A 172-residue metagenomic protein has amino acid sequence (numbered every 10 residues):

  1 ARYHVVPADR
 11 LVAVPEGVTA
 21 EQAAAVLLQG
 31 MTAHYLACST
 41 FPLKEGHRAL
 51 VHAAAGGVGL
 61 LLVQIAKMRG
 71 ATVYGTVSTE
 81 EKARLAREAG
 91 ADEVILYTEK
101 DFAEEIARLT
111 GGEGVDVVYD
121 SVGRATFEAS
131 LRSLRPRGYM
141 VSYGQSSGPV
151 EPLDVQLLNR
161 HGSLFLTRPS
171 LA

Functional and structural regions predicted by a protein language model:
A1-A55, E88: NAD(P)H dinucleotide-binding glycine-rich loop of Rossmann-like/cofactor-binding domains, especially the beta1-alpha1
H4, A33, A66, A86 (+3 more regions): Terminal peptide-recognition signature
A53-A54, V122, Q145: NAD(P)H cofactor-binding loop motif with strongest signal on the N-terminal glycine-rich segment
A55, G59, V63: N-terminal Rossmann NAD(P)H-binding glycine-rich loop of SDR-like oxidoreductase domains
K67-T126: Adenosine-nucleotide cofactor-binding segment
R69, V77, A125-A172: Glycine-rich phosphate-binding loop and adjacent beta-alpha segment of Rossmann(oid) nucleotide-cofactor-binding
